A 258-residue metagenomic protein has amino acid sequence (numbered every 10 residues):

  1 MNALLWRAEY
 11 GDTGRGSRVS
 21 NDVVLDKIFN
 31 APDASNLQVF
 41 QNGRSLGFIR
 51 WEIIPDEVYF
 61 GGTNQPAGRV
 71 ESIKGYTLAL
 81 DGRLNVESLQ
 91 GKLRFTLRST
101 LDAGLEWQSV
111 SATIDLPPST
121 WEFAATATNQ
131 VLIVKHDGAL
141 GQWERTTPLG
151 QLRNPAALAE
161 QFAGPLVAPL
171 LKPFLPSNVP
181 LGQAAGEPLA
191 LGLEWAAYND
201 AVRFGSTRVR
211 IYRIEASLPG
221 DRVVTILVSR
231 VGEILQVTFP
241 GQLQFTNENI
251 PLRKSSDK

Functional and structural regions predicted by a protein language model:
M1-V131, K135-P148, G164-K258: Acidic, serine/threonine-rich low-complexity disordered tracts
